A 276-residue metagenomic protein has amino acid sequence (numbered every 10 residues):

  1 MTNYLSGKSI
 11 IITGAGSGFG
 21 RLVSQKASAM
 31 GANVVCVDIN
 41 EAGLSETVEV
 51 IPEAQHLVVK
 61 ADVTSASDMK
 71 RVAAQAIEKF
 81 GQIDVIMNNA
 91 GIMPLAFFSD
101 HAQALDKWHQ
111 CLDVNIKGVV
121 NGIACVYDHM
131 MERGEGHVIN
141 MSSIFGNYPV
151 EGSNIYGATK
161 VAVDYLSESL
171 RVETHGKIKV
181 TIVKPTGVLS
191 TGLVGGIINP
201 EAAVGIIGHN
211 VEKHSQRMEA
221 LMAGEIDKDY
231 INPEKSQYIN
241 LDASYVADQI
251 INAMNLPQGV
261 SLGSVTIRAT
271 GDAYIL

Functional and structural regions predicted by a protein language model:
T2-V34: Canonical Rossmann dinucleotide-binding motif of NAD(H)/NADP(H)-dependent dehydrogenases/reductases, specifically
M30-E46: Conserved glycine-rich Rossmann-like NAD(P)H-binding loop of the short-chain dehydrogenase/reductase
E41-A42, K60-R71, L105: The beta1-alpha1 cofactor-binding region of Rossmann-like NAD(H)/NADP(H)-dependent oxidoreductases
M93-H109, G152: Conserved mid-core segment of classical short-chain dehydrogenase/reductases
I123, T159: Active-site helix of classical SDR
S143: Residue(s) in the substrate-gating loop at a strand-loop-helix junction that position the organic substrate next
V172-V260: SDR active-site lid
